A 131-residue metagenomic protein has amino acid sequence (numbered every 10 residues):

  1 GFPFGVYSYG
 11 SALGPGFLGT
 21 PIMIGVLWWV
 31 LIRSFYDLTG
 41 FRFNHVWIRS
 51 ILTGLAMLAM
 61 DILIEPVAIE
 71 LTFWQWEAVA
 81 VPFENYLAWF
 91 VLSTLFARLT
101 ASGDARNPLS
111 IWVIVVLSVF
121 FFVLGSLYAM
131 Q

Functional and structural regions predicted by a protein language model:
G1-Q131: Aromatic-rich, lipid-facing transmembrane alpha helices and their immediate juxtamembrane interface loops in integral
